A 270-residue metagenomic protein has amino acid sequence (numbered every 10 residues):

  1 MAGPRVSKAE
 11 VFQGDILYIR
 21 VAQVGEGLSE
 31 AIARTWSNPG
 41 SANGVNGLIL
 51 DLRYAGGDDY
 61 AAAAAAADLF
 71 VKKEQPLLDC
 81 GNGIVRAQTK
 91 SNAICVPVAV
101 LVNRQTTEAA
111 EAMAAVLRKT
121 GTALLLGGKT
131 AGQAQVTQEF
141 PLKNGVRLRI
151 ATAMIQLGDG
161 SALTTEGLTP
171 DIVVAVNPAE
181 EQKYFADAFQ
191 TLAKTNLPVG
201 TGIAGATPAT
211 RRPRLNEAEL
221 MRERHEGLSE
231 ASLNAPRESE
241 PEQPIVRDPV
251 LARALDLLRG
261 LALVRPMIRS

Functional and structural regions predicted by a protein language model:
M1-S270: C-terminal "post-core" interaction segments
